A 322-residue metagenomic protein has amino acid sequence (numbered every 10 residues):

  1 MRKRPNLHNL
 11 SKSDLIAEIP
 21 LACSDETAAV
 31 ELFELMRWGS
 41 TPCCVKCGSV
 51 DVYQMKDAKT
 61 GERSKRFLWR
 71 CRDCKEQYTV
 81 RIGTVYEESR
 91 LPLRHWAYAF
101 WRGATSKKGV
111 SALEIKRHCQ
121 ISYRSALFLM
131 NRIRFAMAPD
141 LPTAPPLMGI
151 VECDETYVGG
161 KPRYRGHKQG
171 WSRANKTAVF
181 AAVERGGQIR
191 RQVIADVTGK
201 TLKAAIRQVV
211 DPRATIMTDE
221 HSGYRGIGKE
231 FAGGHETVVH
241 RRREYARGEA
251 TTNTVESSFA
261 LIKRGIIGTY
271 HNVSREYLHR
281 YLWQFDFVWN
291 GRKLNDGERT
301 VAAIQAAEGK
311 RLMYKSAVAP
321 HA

Functional and structural regions predicted by a protein language model:
M1-A322: Residue-level recognition of single "structural anchor" positions that define or cap local secondary structure
